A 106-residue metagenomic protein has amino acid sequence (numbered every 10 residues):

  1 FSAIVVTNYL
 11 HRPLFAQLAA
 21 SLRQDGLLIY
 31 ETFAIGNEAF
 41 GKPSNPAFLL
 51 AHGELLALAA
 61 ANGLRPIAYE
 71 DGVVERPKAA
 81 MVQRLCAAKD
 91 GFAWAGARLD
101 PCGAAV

Functional and structural regions predicted by a protein language model:
F1-Q17, A34: A short SAM/SAH-binding and catalytic strip from SAM-dependent methyltransferases
F15-L27: A short glycine-rich, Lys/Arg-flanked "PGG" loop and its adjoining helix->strand segment in the class I
F15-Q17, A39-F40, K78, G96-A97: Short glycine-/acidic-enriched loop or helix-start segments at secondary-structure transitions that form or flank
D25-E38: Conserved beta-strand signature within the Rossmann-like core of class I S-adenosyl-L-methionine
E38-E54, E75-R76: Acceptor-substrate binding/catalytic loop of class I
P46-G63, I67-A68: Short alpha-helix
G72-V106: Core SAM-dependent methyltransferase catalytic element
